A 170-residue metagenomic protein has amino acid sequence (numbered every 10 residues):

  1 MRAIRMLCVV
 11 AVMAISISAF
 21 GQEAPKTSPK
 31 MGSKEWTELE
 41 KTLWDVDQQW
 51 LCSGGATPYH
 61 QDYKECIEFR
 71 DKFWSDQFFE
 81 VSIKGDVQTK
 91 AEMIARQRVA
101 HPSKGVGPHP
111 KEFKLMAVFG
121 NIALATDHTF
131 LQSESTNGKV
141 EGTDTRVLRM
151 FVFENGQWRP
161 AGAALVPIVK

Functional and structural regions predicted by a protein language model:
M1-R5: Positively charged n-region of N-terminal signal peptides that target proteins for export
L7-S18: Bacterial N-terminal signal peptides
G21-F73: Short, low-complexity N-terminal intrinsically disordered segments enriched in polar/charged residues
Q22-A24, D144-K170: Short beta-strand edge/turn micro-motifs at domain boundaries
E35, K41, H60-F119, E141-T143: A solvent-exposed, acidic/Ser-Thr-rich amphipathic alpha-helical stretch
P102-K104, L131-E141, V169: Short, cysteine-centered beta-strand-loop-beta hairpins and adjacent loop/turn segments enriched in charged/polar
L115-L124, G138-K139, F151-Q157: A short, structured loop/turn motif at beta-sheet edges
G120-L131, T145: A short hydrophobic beta-strand element
